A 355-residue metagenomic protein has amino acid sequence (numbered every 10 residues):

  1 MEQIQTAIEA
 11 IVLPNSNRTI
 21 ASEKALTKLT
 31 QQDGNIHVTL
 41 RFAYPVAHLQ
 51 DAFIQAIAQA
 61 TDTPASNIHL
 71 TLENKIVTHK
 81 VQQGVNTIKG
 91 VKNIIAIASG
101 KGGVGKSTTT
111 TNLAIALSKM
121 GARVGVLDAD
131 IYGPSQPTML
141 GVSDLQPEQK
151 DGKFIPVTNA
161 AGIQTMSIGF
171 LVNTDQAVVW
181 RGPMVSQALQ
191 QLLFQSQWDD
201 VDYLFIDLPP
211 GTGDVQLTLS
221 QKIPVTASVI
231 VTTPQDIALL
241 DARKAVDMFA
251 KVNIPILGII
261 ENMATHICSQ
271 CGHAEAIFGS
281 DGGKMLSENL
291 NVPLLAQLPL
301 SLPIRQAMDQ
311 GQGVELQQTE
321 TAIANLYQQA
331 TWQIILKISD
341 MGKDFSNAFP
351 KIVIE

Functional and structural regions predicted by a protein language model:
M1-T27: N-proximal, solvent-exposed amphipathic alpha-helical segments enriched in charged/polar residues
S22-A25, T30-A98, T331, I335 (+2 more regions): Extreme N-terminal, non-catalytic leader segments that precede Walker-type/kinase nucleotide-binding cores
L26, V91, G102, D128 (+9 more regions): Residue-level signature of catalytic and energy-coupling elements of molecular machines, predominantly ATP/GTP-dependent
Q50-D51, D202-Y203, P209-Q310: Conserved catalytic-core segment of NTP-binding enzymes
I94-I131, V246: Walker A/P-loop phosphate-binding motif and the immediately C-terminal alpha-helix
L117, A122-W180, S186: Phosphate-binding loop that captures ATP/GTP phosphates
Q149, I168-M184, Q190-T218: Switch II (G3) loop of P-loop NTPases
Q310-I323: C-terminal boundary of histidine-terminating zinc-finger modules
